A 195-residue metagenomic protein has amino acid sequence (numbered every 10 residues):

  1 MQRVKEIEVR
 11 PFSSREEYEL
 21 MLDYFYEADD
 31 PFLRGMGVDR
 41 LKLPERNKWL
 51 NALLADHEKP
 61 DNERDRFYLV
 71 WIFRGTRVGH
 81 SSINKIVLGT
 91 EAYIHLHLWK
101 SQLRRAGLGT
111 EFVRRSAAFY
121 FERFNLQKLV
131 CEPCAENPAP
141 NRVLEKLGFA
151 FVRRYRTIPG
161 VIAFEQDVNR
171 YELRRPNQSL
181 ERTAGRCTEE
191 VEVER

Functional and structural regions predicted by a protein language model:
M1-P31, Y68-R195: Acyl-donor (CoA/ACP) binding surface of acyl/acetyltransferases
D30-A55: Conserved GNAT-fold acetyl-CoA-binding loop/helix
L54-L69, G79: A short helix-loop-beta-strand connector motif used in the catalytic cores of GNAT acetyltransferases and, in some
